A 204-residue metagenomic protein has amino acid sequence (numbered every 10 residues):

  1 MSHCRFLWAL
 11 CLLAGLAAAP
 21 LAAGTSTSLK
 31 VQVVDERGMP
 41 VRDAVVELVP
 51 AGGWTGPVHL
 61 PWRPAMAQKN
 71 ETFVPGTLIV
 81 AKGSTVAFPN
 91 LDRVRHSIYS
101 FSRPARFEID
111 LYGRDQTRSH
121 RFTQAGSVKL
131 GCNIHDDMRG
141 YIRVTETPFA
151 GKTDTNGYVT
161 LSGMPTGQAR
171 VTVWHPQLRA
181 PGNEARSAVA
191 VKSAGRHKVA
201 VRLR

Functional and structural regions predicted by a protein language model:
M1-C4: N-terminal secretory signal peptides that target proteins for export/translocation
W8-A19: Bacterial N-terminal signal peptides
A23-R204: Extracytoplasmic copper-binding redox domains, predominantly the cupredoxin/blue-copper superfamily
